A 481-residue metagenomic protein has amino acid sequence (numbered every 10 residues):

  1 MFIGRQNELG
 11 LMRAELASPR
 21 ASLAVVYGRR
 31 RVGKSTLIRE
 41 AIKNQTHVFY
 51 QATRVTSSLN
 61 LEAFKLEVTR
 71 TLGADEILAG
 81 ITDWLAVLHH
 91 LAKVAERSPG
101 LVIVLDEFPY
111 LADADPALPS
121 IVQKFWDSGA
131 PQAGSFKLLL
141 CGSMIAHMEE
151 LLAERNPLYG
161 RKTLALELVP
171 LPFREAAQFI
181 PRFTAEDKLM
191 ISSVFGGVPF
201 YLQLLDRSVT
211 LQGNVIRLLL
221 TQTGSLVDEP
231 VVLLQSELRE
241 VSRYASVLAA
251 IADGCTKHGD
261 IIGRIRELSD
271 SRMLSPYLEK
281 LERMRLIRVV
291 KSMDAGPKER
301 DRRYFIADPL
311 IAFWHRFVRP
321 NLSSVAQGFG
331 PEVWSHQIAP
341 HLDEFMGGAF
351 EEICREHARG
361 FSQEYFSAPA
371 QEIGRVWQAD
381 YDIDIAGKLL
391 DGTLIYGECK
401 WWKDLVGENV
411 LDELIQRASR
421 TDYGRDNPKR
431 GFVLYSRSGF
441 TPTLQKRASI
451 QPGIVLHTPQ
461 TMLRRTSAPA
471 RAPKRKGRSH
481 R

Functional and structural regions predicted by a protein language model:
M1-P331, S335-H336, R475-R481: Phosphate-binding site recognition
R302-R481: A cross-kingdom feature that marks ATP-driven nucleic-acid transaction machinery
